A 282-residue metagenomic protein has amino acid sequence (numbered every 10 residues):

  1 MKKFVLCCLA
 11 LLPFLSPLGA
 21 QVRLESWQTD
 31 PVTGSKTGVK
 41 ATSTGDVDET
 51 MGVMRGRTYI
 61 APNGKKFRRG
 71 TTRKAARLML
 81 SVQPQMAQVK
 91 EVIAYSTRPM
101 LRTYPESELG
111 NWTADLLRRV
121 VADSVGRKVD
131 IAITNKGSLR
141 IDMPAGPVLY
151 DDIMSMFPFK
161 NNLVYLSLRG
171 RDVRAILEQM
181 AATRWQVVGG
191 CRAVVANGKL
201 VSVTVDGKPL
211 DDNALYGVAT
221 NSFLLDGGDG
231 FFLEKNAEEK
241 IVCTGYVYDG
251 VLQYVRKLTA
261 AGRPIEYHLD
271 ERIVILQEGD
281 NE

Functional and structural regions predicted by a protein language model:
M1-W27: Bacterial Sec-dependent N-terminal signal peptides
V22-G64, S107, N111-E282: Feature captures C-terminal
D48-Y95: N-terminal, post-signal-peptide region of Sec/Tat-exported proteins
M86-Y104, G230-A237: Acidic/histidine-rich, surface-exposed loop or edge segments in extracytoplasmic proteins
